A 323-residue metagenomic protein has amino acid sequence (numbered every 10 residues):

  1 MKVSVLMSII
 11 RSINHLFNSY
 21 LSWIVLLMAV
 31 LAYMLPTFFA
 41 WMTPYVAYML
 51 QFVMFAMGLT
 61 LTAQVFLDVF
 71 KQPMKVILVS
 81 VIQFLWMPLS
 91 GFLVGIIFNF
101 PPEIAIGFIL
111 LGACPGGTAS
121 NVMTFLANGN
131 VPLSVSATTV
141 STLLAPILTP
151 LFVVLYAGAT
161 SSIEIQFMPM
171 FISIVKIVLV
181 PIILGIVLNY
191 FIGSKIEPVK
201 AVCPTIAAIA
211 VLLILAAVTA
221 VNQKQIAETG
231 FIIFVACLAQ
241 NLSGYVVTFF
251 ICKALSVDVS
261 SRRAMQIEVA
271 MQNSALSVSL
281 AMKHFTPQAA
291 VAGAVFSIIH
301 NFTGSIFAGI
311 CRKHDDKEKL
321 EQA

Functional and structural regions predicted by a protein language model:
M1-A323: Alpha-helical transmembrane segments of multi-pass small-molecule/ion transporters
